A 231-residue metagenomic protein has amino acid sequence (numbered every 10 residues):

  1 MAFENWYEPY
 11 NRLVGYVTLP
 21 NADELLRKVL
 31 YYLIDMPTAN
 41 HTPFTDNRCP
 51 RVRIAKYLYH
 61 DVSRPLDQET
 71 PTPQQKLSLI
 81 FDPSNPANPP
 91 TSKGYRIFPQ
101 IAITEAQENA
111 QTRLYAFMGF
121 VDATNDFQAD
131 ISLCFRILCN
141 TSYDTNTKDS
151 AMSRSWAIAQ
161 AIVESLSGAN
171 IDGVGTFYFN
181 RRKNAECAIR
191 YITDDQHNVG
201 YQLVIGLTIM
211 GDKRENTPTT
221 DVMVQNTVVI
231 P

Functional and structural regions predicted by a protein language model:
M1-N125, T227-P231: Small/polar-rich, solvent-exposed N-terminal microdomains that initiate assembly or binding
L114, I131-F135, Y201-I205: Hydrophobic residues positioned within well-ordered beta-strands of beta-sheet architectures
F120-D122, I137-Y143, L166, L207-K213: Beta-strand elements of well-folded, non-transmembrane domains
A123-A129, D194-H197: Short glycine/proline-enriched loop/turn "hinge" motifs that connect secondary-structure elements and lie
Q128-N146: Short acidic, glycine/tyrosine-flanked loop/strand segments centered on an H-E-D-like triad
T145-S153: Short, flexible/disordered intra-domain loops and linkers
M152-E215: Acidic-leaning, charged glycine-interspersed low-complexity segments
E164-S165, D221-P231: Short, cationic low-complexity segments
